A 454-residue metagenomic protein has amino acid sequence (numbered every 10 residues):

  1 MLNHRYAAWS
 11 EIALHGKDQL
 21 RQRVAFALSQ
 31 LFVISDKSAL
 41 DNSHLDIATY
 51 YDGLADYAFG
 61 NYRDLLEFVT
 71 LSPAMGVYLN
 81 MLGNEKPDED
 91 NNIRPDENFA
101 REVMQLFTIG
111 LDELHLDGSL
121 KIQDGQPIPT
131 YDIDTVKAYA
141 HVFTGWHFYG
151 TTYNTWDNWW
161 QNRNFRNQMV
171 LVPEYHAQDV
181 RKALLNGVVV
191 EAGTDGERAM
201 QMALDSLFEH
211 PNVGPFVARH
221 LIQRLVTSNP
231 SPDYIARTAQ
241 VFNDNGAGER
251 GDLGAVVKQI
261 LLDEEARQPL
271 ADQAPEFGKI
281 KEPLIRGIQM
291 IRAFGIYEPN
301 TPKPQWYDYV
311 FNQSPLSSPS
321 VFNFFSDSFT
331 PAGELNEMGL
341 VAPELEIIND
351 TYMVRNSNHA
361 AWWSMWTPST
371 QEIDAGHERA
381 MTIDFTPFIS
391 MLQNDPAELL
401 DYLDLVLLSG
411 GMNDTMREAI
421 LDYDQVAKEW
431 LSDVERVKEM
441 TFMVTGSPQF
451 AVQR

Functional and structural regions predicted by a protein language model:
M1-W9, S43-K303, A451-R454: Active-site substrate-binding loop specific to GH73 endo-beta-N-acetylglucosaminidase modules in bacterial autolysins
H4, A8-Q19, F26: Structured, charged N-terminal subsegments at the starts of enzyme catalytic cores and at intra-chain domain/subunit
A13-K17, A39, S43, N92: Short secondary-structure transition/capping motifs
D18-R21, F32-K37: Short, contiguous, well-structured surface segments enriched in hydrophobic/aromatic residues
F26, R63, K438: Residue-level detector of short, conserved catalytic/binding motifs and their immediate flanks
F32, H210-G214, A218-A247, K258-R454: Flexible, low-complexity segments enriched for small/polar residues
